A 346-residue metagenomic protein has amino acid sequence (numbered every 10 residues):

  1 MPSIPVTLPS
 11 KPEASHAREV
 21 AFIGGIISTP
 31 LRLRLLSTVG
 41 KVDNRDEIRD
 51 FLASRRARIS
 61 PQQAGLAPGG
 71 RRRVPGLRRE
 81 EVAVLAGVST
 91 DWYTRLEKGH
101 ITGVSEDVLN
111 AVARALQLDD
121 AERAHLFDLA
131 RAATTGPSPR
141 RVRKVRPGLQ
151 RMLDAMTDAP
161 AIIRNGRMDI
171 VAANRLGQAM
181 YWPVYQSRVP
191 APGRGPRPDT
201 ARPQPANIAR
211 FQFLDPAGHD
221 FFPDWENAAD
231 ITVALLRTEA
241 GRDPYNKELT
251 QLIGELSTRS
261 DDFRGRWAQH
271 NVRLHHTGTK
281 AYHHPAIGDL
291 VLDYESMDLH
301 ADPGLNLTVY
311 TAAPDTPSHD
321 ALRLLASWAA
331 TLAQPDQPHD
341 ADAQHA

Functional and structural regions predicted by a protein language model:
P2-R18, S28: Low-acidity, Ser/Thr- and Arg-rich intrinsically disordered low-complexity segments
I27-A53, V104-R151: Short amphipathic recognition helices of helix-turn-helix/homeodomain-type DNA-binding modules
D46, D50-L85: Short basic helix-loop element that most often maps to the first helix and adjoining turn of HTH DNA-binding modules
Q63-L77, T135-G148, D154-T157: An N-terminal domain-cap segment
G70-R73, R79-E80, A86-G103, A113: Recognition helix of helix-turn-helix/homeodomain-like DNA-binding domains that insert into the DNA major groove
P147-R167, V171-A346: Hydrophobic protein-protein interaction segments
